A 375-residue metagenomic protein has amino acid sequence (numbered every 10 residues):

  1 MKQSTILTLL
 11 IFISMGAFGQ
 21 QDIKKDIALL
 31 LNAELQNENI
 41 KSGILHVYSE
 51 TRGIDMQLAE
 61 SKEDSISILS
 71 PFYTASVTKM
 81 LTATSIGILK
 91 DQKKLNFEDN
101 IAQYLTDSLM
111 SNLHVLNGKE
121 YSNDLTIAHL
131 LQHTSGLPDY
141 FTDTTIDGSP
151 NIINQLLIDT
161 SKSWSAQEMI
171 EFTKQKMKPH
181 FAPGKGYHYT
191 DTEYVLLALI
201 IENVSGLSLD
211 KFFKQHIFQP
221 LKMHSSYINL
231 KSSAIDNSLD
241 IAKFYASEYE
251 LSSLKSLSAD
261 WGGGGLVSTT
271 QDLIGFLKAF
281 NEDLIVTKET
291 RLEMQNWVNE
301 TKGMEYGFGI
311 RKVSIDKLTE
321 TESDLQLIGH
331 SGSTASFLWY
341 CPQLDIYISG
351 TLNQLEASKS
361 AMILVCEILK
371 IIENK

Functional and structural regions predicted by a protein language model:
M1-D22: Bacterial Sec-dependent N-terminal signal peptides
I23-T74, K94, S111, E250-S252: Short, conserved catalytic-motif segment at the N-terminal edge
L31, L45, T51, K79-T82 (+8 more regions): Residue-level preference for non-acidic, small/hydrophobic
E38-K41, E63-H129, F181-T190, W261-G264 (+3 more regions): Short active-site loop at a secondary-structure junction that contains or immediately precedes the catalytic residue(s)
I44, Q326-I328, T334-Y347: Short, surface-exposed beta-strand/loop micro-motifs that present aromatic residues
M56-Q57, L338, L344-L355: Short, well-ordered beta-strand elements
L113-H330: Short, surface-exposed loop or secondary-structure junction motifs that flank catalytic or metal-binding residues
I315, E320, E356-K375: Short, gly/Ser/Thr-rich active-site loops of penicillin-recognizing serine hydrolases
